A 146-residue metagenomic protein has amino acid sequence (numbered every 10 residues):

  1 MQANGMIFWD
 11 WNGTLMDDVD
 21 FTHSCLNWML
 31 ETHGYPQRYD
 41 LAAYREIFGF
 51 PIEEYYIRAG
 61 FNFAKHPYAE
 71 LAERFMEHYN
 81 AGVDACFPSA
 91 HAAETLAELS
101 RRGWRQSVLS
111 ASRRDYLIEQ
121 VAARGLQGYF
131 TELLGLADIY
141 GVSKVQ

Functional and structural regions predicted by a protein language model:
M1-A43: Active-site neighborhood of HAD-like aspartate-dependent phosphohydrolases
T22, I52, P88, G141-V145: Conserved donor sugar-nucleotide recognition element shared by glycan-biosynthetic enzymes
H23, G49, E53, A93 (+2 more regions): Alpha-helix N-cap/helix-start and coil->helix boundary motif
S24, T32-F61, K65: Alpha-helical substrate-recognition element adjacent to the catalytic core
L26, Y56, A92, L117-V121 (+1 more regions): Hydrophobic packing residues within well-ordered alpha-helices of enzyme cores
I57-E94: Metal-dependent phosphoesterase signature
N80-V108, R114-I118: Short, acidic loop-to-helix structural element flanking the phosphoryl-transfer center in phosphate-processing enzymes
R114-Q146: Substrate-recognition "cap/lid" segment bordering the active-site pocket of phosphatases
